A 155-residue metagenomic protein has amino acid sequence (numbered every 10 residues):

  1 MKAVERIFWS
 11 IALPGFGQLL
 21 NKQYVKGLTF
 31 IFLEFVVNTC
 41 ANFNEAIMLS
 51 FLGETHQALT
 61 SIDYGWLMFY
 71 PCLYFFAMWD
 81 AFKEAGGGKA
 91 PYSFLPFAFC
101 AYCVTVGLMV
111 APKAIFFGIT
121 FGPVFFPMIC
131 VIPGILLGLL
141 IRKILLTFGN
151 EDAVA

Functional and structural regions predicted by a protein language model:
M1-R6, E34-A155: Transmembrane helix recognition focused on a "late"/terminal membrane span
W9-K26: Membrane interfacial helix-start motif at the N-side
G27-E34: Short hydrophobic alpha-helical segments that form membrane-spanning helices or hydrophobic packing faces of helical
